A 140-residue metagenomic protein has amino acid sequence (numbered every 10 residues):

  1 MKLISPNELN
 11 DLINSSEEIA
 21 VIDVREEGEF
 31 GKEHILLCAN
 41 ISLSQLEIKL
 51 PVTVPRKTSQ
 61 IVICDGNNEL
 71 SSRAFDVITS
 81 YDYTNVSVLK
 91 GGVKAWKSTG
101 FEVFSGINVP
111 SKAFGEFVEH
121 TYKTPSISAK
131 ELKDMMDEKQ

Functional and structural regions predicted by a protein language model:
M1-A20, V24-Q140: Rhodanese-like catalytic fold shared by cysteine-dependent sulfurtransferases and DSP/PTP-type phosphatases
